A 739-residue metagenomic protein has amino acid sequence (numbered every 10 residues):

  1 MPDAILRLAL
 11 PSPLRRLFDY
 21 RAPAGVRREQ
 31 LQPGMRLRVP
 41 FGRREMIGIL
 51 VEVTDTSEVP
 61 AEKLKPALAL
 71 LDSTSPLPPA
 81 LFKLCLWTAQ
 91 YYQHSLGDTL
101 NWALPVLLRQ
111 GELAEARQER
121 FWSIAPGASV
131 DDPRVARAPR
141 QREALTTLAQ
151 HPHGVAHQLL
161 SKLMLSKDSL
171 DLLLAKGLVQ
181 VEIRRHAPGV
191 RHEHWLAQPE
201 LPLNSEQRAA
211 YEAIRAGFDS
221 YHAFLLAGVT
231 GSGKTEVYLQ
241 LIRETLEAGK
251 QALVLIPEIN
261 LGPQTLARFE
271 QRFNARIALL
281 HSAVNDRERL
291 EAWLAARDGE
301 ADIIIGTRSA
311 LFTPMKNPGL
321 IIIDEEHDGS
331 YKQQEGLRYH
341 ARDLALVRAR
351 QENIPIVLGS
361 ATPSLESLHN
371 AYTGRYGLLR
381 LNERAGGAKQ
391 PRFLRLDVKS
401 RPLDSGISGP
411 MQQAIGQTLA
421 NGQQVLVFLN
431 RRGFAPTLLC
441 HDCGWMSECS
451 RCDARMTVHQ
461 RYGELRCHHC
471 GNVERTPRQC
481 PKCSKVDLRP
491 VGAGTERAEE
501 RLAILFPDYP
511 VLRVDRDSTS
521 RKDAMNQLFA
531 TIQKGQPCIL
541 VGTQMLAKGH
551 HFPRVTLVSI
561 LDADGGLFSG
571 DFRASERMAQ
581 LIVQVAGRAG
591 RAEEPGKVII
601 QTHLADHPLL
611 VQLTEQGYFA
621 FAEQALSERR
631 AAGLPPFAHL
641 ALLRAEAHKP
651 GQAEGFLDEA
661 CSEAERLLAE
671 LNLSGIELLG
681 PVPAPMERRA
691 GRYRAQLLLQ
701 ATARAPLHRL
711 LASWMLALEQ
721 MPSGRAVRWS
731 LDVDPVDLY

Functional and structural regions predicted by a protein language model:
M1-S360, S367, Y372-A388, A420 (+2 more regions): Accessory, non-ATPase domains that flank or precede helicase/AAA+ motor cores in DNA-metabolism machines
D3-L8, Y20, G48, F393 (+3 more regions): Small-residue-enriched segments and motifs
I5, L17, Q32-P33, G651-R666: A short, contiguous, amphipathic alpha-helix enriched in charged residues
E52-T54, L104, I183-R185, L429-R431 (+4 more regions): A general secondary-structure junction signal
Q198-N204, R208-E212, S220-E654, D658 (+5 more regions): Inter-lobe coupling/hinge segments of SF2-like helicase ATPases
L512, L668-A684, R725-V733: Short beta-strand elements
E659-L671, L710-M721: Generic non-transmembrane alpha-helical segments
